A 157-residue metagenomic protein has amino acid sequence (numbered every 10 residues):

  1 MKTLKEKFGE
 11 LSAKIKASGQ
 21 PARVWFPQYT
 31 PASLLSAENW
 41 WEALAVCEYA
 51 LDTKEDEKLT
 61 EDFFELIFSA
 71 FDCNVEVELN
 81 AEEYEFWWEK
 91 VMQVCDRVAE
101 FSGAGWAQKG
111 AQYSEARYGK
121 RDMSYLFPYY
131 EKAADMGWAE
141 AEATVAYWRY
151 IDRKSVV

Functional and structural regions predicted by a protein language model:
F26, L59-L66, G105, A141: The tetratricopeptide repeat
Y29, F68-N74, Q108-E115, T144-I151: Hydrophobic face of amphipathic alpha-helices that form TPR/SEL1-like repeat modules and related alpha-solenoid
L34-E38, C73-E85, S114-M123, I151-S155: Short coil/turn connectors between adjacent alpha-helices in alpha-solenoid helical repeat scaffolds
E55, N74, E100-G103, E115-R117 (+2 more regions): Short helix-capping/linker turns of helical repeat alpha-solenoids
Y118-R149: A detector of tandem-repeat and repeat-rich interaction/domain scaffolds
